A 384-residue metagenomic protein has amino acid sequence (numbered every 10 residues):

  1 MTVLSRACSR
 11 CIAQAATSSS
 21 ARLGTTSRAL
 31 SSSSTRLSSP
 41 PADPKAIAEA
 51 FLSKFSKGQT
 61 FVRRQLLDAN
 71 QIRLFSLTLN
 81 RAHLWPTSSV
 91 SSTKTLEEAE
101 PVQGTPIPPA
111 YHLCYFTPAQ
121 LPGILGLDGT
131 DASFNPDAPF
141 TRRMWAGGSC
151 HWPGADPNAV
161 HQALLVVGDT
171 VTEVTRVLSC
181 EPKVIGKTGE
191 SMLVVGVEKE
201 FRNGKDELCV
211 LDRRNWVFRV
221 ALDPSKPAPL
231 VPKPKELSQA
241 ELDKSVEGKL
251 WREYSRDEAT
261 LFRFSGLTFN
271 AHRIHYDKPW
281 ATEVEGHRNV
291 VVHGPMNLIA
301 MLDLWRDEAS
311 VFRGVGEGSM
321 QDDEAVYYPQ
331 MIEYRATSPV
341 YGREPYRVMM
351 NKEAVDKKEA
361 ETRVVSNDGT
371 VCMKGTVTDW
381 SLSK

Functional and structural regions predicted by a protein language model:
M1-A46: N-terminal mitochondrial targeting presequence
R6, S32-F61, G147-R256, A336-K384: HotDog/MaoC-like acyl-thioester-processing domains
S18, S32, R73, L77 (+2 more regions): A broad, structural surface signal
R28, S32-T172, R313, E317-E324: Hydrophobic, proline/glycine-rich low-complexity stretches
P40-V102, P106, V231-A300, L304-S310: A contiguous, surface-exposed recognition patch within enzymatic or periplasmic domains that forms
L67, P108-F116, R143-A146, C150 (+7 more regions): Long, contiguous hydrophobic alpha-helical segments, chiefly transmembrane helices and signal peptides
S76, C114, P118-L121, R176 (+3 more regions): Residue-level recognition of well-ordered secondary-structure positions
A281-A354, N367: Catalytic-pocket segment enriched in acidic/His residues
